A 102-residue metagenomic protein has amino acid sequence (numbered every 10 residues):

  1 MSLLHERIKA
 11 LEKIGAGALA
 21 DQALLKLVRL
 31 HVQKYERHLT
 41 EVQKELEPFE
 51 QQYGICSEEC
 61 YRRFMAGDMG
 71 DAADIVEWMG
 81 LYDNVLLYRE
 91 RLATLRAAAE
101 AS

Functional and structural regions predicted by a protein language model:
H5-L30: Short, charge-rich amphipathic alpha-helices with coiled-coil/heptad character
G17, L24, H31, H38 (+2 more regions): Surface positions of alpha-helical coiled-coils, especially the charged/polar e/g heptad sites that form inter-helical
A18, A99-S102: Short acidic DE-rich linear segments
V28-Y35, L39-V42, L46-F49, L81-Y88 (+1 more regions): Amphipathic alpha-helical coiled-coil segments
P48-M69: Short E/K-rich amphipathic alpha-helical oligomerization segments
R62-R89: Charged low-complexity stretches with an acidic bias
